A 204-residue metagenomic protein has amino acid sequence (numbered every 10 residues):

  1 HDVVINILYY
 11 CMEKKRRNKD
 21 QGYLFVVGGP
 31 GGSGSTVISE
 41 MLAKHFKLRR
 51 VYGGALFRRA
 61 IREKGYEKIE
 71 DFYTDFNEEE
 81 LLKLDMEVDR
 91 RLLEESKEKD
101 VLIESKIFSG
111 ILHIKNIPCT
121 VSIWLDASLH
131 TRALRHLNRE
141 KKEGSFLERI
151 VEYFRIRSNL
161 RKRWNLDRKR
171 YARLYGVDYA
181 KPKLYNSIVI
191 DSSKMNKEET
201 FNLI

Functional and structural regions predicted by a protein language model:
D20-L24: Pre-Walker A (Motif I) flank of P-loop NTPase domains
V27: Hydrophobic anchor at the beta1->P-loop junction of P-loop NTPases
P30: P-loop (Walker A) phosphate-binding loop of NTP-binding proteins
G34: Conserved glycine(s) of the Walker
I38: Hydrophobic positions on the alpha1 helix immediately C-terminal to the Walker A/P-loop
H45-V51: Post-Walker A helix-loop "phosphate-sensing" segment adjacent to the P-loop in P-loop NTPases
G53-N116, L129-L134, N138-E148, F154 (+2 more regions): ATP-dependent small-molecule kinase phosphotransfer cores that center on conserved nucleotide phosphate-binding segments
F146-L203: Small-molecule kinase domains that catalyze NTP-dependent phosphoryl transfer to phosphate-bearing small molecules
